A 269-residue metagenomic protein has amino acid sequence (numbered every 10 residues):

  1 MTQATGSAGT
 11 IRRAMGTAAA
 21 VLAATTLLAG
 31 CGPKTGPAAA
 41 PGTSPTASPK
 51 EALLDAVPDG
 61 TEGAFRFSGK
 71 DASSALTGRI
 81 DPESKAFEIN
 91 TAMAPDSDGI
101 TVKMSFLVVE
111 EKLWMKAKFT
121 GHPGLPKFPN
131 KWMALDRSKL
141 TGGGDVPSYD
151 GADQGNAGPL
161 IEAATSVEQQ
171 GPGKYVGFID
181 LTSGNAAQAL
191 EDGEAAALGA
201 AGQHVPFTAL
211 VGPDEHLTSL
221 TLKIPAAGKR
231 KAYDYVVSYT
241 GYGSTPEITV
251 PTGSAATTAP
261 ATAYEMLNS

Functional and structural regions predicted by a protein language model:
T2, G6, T10, G32-S269: Subset-of-secretome marker
R12-A23: Sec-dependent N-terminal signal peptides
L27-G30: C-terminal motif of bacterial Sec signal peptides marking the signal peptidase cleavage site
